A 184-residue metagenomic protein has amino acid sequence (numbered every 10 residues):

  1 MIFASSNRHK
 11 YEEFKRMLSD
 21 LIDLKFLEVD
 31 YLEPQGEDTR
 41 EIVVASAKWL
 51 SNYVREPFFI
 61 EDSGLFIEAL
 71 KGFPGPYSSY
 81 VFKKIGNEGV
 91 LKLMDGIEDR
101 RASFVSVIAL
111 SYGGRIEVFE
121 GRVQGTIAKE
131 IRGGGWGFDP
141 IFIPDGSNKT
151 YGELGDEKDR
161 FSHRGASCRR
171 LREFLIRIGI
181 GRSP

Functional and structural regions predicted by a protein language model:
M1-I2, H9-P184: Anionic-ligand binding patches
